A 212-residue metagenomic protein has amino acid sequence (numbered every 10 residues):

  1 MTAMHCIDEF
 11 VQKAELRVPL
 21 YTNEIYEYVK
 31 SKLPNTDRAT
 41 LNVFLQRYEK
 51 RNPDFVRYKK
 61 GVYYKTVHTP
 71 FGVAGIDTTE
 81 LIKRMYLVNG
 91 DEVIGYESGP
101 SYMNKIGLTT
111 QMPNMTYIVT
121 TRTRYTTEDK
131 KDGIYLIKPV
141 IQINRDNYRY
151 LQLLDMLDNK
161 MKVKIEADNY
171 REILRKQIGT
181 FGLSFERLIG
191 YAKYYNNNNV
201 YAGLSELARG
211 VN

Functional and structural regions predicted by a protein language model:
T2-Y86: Short beta-edge/loop segments at beta->alpha junctions of small alpha/beta modules that act as binding/recognition
K32, R51, I106-T109, F181: Residues at alpha-helix termini
R38-A39, I76, E92-E97, N147: Alpha-helix initiation and capping sites
F71-G72, V88-E92, I143: Short, surface-exposed loop/turn motifs that are enriched in glycine and acidic residues and include a nearby proline
L81-V88, Y135-P139: Short, flexible active-site loops
K83-Q111: Amphipathic alpha-helical dimerization/coiled-coil segments that flank or bridge DNA-binding/regulatory modules
P100-E172: Conserved, surface-exposed functional patches that form binding/active-site neighborhoods
V140-N212: Hydrophobic alpha-helical interaction segments
